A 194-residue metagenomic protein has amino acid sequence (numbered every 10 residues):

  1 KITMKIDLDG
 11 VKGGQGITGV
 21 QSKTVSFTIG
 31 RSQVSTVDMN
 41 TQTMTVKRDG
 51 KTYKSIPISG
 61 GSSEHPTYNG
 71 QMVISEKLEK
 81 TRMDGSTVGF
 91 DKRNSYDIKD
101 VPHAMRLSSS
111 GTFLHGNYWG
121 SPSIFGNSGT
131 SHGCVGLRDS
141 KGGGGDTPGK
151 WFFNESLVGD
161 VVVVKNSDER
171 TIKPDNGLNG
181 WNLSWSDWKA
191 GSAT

Functional and structural regions predicted by a protein language model:
K1-V73: Cell wall/extracellular polymer interaction/catalysis modules
D7-D9, N40-Q42, D49-K51, G61-S63 (+5 more regions): Solvent-exposed coil/turn segments that connect beta secondary-structure elements in extracytoplasmic/periplasmic
I17, K54, N69, T81 (+1 more regions): Exported/periplasmic cell-wall-interacting domains
